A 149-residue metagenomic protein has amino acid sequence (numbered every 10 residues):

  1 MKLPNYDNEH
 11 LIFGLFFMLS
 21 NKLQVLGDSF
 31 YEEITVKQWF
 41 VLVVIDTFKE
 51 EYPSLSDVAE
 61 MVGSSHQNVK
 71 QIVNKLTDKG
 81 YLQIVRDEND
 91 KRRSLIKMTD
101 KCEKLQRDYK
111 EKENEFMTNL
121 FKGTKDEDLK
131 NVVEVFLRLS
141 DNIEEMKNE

Functional and structural regions predicted by a protein language model:
M1-E32, K79-Y81: N-terminal leader segment of winged-helix/HTH proteins
M1-P4, E127-E149: C-terminal regulatory/oligomerization modules of transcriptional regulators
N8, K37-Q38, K101, D128: N-terminal positioning helix adjacent to the helix-turn-helix/winged-helix DNA-binding module
F16, L42-I45, F136: Hydrophobic structural patches
F16-L19, L23-G27, V62, L105 (+2 more regions): Alpha-helical linker/hinge and terminal dimerization helices associated with HTH transcriptional regulators
Q24-S65: N-terminal helix-turn-helix DNA-binding core of bacterial DNA-binding proteins
N74-V133: Charged, amphipathic alpha-helical coiled-coil/dimerization segments
